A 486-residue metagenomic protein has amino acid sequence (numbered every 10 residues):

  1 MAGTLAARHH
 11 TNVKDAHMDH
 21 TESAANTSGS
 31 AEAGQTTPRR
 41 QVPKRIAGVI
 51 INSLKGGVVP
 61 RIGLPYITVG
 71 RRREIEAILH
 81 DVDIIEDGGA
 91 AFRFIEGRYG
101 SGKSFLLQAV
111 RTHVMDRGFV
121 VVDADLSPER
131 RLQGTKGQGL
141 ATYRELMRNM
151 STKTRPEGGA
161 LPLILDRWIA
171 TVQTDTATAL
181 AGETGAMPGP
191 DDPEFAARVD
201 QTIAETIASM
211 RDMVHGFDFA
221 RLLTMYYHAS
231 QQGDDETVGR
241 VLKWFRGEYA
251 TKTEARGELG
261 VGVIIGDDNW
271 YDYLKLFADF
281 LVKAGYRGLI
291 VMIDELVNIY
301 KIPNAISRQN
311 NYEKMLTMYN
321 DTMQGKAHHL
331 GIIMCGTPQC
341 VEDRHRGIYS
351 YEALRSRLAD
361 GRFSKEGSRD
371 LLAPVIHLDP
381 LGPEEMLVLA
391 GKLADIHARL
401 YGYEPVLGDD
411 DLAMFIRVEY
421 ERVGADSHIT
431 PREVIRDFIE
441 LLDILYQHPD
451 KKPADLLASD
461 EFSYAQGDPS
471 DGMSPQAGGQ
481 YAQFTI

Functional and structural regions predicted by a protein language model:
A2-A91, K451-I486: A short, basic N-terminal segment
T37-Q41, R45, D235-D409: The catalytic "switch" region of P-loop NTPases
L64, T68-R72, G100, K136 (+8 more regions): Conserved phosphate/pyrophosphate-binding and hydrolysis machinery centered on Walker-type P-loop NTPases, extending
I75, L107, G139-Y143, R308-M315: Amphipathic alpha-helical segments in well-structured domains
F94, S101, F105, A109-A284 (+1 more regions): P-loop NTPase nucleotide-binding core
Y99-S104, V297-N298, T430: Gly/Ser/Thr-rich loops at beta-strand to alpha-helix junctions that form or flank small-molecule/cofactor-binding
A208, T224-K243, K365-R369, D379-I486: C-terminal alpha-helical "lid" subdomain
